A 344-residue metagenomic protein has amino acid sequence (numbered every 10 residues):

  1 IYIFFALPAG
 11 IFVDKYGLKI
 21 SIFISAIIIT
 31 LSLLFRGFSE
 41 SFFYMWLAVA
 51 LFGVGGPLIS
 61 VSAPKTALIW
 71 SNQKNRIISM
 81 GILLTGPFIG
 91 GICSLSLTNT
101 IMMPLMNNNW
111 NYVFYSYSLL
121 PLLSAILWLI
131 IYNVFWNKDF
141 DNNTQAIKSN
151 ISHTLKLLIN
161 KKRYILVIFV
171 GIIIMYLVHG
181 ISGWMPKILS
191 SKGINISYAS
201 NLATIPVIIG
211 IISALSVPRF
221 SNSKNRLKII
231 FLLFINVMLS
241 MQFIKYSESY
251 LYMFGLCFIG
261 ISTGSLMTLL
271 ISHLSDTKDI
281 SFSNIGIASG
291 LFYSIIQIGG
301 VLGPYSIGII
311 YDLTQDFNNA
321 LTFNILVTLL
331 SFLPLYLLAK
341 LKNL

Functional and structural regions predicted by a protein language model:
Y2-L7, G91-I92, V207-L215, Q297-V301: Residue-level signature of mid-helix packing/kink "hotspots" within the transmembrane helices of 12-pass Major
F4-E40: Conserved MFS/SLC helix-loop-helix module at the cytosolic interface between two early adjacent transmembrane helices
A48-G86: Cytoplasmic helix-loop-helix junction between adjacent transmembrane helices in 12-TM secondary transporters
L58-S71, S265-D279: Intracellular juxtamembrane helix-capping segments at the cytosolic ends of symmetry-related transmembrane helices
I82-W136: Helix-loop-helix hairpin linking two adjacent transmembrane segments in secondary transporters
W136-L166: Juxtamembrane intracellular "pre-TM" segments in multi-pass secondary transporters
R163-A214: Extracytoplasmic gate region of multi-pass secondary transporters
N225-H273: C-terminal transmembrane helical hairpin of 12-TM major facilitator-type secondary transporters
